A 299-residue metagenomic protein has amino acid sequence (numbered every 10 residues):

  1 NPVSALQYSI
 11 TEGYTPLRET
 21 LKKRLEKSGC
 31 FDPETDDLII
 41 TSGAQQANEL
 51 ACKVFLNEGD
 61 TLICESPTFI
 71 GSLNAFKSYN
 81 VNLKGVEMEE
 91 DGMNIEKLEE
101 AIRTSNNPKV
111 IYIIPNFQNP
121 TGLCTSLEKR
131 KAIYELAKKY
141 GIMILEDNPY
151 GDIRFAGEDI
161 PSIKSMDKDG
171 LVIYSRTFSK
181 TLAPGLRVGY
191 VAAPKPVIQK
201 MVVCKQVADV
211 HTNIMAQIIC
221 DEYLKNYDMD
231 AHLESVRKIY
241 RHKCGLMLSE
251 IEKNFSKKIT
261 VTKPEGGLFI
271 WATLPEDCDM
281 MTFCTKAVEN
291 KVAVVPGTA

Functional and structural regions predicted by a protein language model:
N1-Q7: Glycine-rich phosphate-binding segment of PLP-dependent enzymes
S9-E12, P16-A299: PLP-dependent class I/II
